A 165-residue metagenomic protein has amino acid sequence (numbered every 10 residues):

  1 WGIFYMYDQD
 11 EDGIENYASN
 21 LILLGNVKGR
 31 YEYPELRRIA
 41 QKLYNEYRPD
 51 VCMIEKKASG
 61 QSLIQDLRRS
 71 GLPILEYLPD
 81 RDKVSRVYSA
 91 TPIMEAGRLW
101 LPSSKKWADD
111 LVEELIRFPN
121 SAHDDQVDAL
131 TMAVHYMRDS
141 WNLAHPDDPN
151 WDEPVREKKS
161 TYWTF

Functional and structural regions predicted by a protein language model:
W1-Y77, L101-F165: RNase H-like, metal-dependent nuclease domains and their acidic two-metal-ion catalytic environment used
D80-M94: RNase H-like two-metal-ion nuclease catalytic core shared by retroviral integrases and related mobile-element nucleases
G97-R98: Short glycine-centered helix-capping/turn motifs at secondary-structure transition points
